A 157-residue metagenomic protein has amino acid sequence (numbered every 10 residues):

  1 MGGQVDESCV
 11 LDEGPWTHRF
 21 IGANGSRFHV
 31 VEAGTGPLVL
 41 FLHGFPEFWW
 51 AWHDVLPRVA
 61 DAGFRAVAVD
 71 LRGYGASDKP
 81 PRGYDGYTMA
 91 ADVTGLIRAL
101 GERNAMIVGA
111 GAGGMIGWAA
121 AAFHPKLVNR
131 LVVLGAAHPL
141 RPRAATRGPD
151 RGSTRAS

Functional and structural regions predicted by a protein language model:
G2-T17, S26-F28, L38, V67 (+3 more regions): Flexible "cap/lid" subdomain of the alpha/beta-hydrolase fold that forms the substrate-access gate
R27-A76, L96: Conserved HGGG/HGGXW glycine-rich cap/lid loop of the alpha/beta-hydrolase fold
